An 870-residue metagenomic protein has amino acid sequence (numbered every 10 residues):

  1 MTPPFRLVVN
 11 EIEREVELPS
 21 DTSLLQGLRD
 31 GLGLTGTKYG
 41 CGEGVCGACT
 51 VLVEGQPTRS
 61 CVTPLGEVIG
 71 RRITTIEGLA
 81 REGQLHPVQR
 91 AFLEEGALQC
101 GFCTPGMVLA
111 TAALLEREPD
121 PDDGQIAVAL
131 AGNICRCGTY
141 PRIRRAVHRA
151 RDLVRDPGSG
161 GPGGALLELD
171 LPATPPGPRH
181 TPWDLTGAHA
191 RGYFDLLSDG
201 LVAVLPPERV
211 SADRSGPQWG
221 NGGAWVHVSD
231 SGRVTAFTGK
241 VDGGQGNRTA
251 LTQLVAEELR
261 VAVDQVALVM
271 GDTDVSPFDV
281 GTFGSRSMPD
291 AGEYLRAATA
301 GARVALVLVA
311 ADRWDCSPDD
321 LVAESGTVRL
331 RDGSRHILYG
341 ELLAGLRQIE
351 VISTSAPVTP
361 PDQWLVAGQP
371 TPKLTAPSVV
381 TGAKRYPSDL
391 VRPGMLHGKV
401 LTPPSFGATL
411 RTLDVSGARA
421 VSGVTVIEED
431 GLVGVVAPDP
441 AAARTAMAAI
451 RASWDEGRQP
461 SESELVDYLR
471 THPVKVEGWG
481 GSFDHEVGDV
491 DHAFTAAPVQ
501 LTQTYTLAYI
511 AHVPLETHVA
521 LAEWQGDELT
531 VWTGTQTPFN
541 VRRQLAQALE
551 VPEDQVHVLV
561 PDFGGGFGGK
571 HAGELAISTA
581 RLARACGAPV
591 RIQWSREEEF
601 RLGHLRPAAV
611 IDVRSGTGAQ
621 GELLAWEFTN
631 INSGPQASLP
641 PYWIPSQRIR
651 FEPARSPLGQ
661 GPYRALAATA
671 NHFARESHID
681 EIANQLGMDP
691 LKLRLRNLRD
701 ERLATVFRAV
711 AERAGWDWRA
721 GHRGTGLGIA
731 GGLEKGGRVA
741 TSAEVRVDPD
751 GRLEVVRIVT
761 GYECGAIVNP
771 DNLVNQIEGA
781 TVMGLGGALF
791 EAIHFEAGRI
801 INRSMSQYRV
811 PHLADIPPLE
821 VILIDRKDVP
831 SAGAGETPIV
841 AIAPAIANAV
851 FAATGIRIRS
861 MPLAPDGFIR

Functional and structural regions predicted by a protein language model:
M1-G36, R72-R90, A113: N-terminal pre-ligand scaffold of iron-sulfur
T2-P3, L7-V8, E13-S20, T35 (+5 more regions): Cofactor-binding beta-sheet edge motifs in enzyme active sites
V8, A48-L79, P105-A129, Y140-D156 (+1 more regions): Iron-sulfur (Fe-S) cluster-binding segments and ferredoxin-like electron-carrier domains, especially [2Fe-2S]
D21-G27, L52, P64, L338: Short, structural beta-strand-to-alpha-helix junction motif
Q26-G47, E54, G78-F102, R117-R136: Immediate flanking context of iron-sulfur cluster ligation sites
I69, Q84-V88, M107-V108, D122 (+4 more regions): N-terminal alpha-helical segment
A80-P87, E116-G124, L153-P157, G333-S334 (+1 more regions): Short, glycine- and charge-enriched coil/turn segments that flank and shape catalytic ligand pockets
D152-L166: Flanking helices and flexible, charged tails adjoining ferredoxin-like Fe-S electron-transfer domains in multi-subunit
